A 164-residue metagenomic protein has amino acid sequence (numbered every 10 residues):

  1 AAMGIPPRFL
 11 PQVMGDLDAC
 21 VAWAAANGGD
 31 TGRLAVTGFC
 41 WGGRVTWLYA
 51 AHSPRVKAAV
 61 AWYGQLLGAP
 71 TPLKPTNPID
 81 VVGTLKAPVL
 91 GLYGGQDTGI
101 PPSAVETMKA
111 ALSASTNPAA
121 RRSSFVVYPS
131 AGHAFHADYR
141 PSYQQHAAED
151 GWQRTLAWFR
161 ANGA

Functional and structural regions predicted by a protein language model:
A1-A164: N-terminal cap/leader regions of alpha/beta-hydrolase-fold enzymes, predominantly small-molecule hydrolases
